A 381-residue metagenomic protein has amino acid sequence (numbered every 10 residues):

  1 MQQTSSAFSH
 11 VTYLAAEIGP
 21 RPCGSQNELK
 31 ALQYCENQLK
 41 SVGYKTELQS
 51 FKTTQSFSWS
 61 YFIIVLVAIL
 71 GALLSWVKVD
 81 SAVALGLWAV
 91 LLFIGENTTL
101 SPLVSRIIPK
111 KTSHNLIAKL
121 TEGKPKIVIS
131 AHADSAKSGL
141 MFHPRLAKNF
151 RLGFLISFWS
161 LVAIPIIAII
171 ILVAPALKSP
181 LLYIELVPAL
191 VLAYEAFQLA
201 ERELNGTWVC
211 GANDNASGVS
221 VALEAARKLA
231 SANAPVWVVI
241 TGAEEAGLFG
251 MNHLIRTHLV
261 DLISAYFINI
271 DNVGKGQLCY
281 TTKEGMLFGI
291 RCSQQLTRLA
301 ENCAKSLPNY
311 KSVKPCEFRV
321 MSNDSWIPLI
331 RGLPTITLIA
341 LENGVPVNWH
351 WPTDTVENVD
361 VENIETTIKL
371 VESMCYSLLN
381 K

Functional and structural regions predicted by a protein language model:
M1-N27, V42, E201-W208, Y266 (+3 more regions): N-terminal capping segment at the start of a domain
T4-F8, P22-K30, A216, S220 (+2 more regions): Soluble non-cytosolic domains of exported or imported proteins
S6-S9, Y13, K30, Y34 (+6 more regions): Extracytoplasmic/secreted proteins, especially bacterial periplasmic and envelope-associated proteins
A16, L223-A230, S373-S377: Short glycine/serine- and small hydrophobic-enriched flexible loop segments
P20, S50, G276-K381: Active-site-adjacent substrate-binding region of metalloamidase/peptidase-like peptide-processing proteins
R21-T121, M141-S179, Y183: A non-catalytic alpha/beta surface segment that caps or lines the substrate-entry region of metallo-dependent hydrolase
A89-I117, S135-L140, I171-C292, E317-S325: Acidic/histidine-rich catalytic neighborhood of metal-dependent amide-processing enzymes
K126-A131: Short beta-strand element of the alpha/beta-hydrolase
